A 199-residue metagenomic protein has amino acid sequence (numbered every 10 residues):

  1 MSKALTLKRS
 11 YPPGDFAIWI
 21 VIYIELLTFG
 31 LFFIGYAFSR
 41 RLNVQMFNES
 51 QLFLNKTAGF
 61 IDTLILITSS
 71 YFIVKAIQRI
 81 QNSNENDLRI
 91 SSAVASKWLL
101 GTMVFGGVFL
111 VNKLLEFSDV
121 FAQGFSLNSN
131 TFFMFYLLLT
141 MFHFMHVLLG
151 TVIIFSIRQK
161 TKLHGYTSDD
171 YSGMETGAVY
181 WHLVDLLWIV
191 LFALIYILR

Functional and structural regions predicted by a protein language model:
M1-R199: ...captures the hydrophobic TM-helix bundle architecture rather than a specific catalytic motif, and can also fire on
